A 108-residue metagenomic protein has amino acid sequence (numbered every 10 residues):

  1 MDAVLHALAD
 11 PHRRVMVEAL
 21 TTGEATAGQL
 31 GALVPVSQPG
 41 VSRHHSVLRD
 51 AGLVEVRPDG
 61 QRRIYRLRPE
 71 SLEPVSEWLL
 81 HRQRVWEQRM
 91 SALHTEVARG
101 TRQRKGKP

Functional and structural regions predicted by a protein language model:
M1-A3, K107-P108: Short, intrinsically disordered or compositionally biased N-terminal tails of bacterial proteins
A3, R14-V15: Pre-recognition alpha-helix immediately N-terminal to the DNA-recognition helix within helix-turn-helix or winged-helix
A7-H12: Short helix-coil-helix linker/hinge
A19-L33, Q38, D50-E55, E70-P108: C-terminal regulatory/oligomerization modules of transcriptional regulators
H45-S46: Short, hydrophobic-biased segments on the C-terminal half of alpha helices that form "recognition helices"
P58-I64: Short, Lys/Arg-rich nucleic-acid/phosphate-binding segment
L67: Conserved catalytic core of two-component histidine kinases
